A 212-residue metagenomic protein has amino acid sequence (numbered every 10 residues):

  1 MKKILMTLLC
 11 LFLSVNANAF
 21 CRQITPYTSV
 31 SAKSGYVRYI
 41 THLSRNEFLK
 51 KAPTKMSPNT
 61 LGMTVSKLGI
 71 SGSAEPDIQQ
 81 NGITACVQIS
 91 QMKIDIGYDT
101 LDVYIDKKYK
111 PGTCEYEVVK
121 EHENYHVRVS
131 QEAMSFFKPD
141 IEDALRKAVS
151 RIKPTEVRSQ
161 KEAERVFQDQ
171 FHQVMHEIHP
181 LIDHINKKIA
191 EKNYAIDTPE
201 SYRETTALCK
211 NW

Functional and structural regions predicted by a protein language model:
K2-L8: Sec-dependent signal peptide recognition, specifically the positively charged N-region followed immediately by
L9-N18: Hydrophobic h-region of N-terminal signal peptides that target proteins for export in Gram-negative bacteria
R22-D95, D102-K107, A148-W212: Metalloprotease/metallohydrolase-associated module, dominated by Zn2+-dependent proteases
L101-V103, T113-V119, D169: Acidic/histidine-rich, surface-exposed loop or edge segments in extracytoplasmic proteins
G112-Y125, A133: Short alpha-helix carrying the canonical HExxH Zn2+-binding catalytic motif
N124-E142: Catalytic Zn2+-binding segment of zinc metalloproteases
